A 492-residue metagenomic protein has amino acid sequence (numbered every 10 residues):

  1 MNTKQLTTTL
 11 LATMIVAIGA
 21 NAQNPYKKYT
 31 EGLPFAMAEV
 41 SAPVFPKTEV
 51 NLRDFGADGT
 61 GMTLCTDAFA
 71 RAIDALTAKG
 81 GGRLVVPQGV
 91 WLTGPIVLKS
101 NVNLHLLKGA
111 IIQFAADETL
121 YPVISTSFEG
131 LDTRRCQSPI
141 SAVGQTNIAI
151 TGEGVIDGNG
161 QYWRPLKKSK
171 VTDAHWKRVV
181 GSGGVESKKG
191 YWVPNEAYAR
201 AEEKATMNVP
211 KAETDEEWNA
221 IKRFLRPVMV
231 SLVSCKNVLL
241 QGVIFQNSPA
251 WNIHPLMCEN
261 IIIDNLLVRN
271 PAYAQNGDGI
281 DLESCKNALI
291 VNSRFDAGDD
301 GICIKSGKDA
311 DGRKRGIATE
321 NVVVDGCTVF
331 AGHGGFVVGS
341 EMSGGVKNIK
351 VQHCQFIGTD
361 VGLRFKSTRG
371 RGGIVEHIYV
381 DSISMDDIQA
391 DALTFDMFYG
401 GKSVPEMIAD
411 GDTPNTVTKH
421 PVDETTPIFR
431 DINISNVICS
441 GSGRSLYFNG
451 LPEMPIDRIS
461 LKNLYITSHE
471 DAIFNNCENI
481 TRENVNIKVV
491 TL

Functional and structural regions predicted by a protein language model:
N2-V85, V90-N103, L107-S234, L239-Q241 (+8 more regions): Extracellular "leader-to-stem" segments immediately downstream of a signal peptide or signal-anchor in secreted/lumenal
G81, P95, A115-A116, C136 (+12 more regions): Short glycine/acidic-rich loop motifs that flank beta-strands on beta-rich extracellular proteins
V90, M257, L267, S306-K308 (+4 more regions): Active-site-proximal loop/turn and secondary-structure-junction residues that shape catalytic pockets, frequently
I96-H105, L256, G344, G372-G373: Short, surface-exposed basic-aromatic patches at helix termini and helix-loop junctions that form
K108-G109, T146-G154, K236-Q246, E259-P271 (+9 more regions): Right-handed parallel beta-helix
E217, D278-G279, D311-K314, R369 (+1 more regions): Outer-membrane beta-barrel domain signature
M342, T359-L492: Extracellular beta-rich repeat passengers
